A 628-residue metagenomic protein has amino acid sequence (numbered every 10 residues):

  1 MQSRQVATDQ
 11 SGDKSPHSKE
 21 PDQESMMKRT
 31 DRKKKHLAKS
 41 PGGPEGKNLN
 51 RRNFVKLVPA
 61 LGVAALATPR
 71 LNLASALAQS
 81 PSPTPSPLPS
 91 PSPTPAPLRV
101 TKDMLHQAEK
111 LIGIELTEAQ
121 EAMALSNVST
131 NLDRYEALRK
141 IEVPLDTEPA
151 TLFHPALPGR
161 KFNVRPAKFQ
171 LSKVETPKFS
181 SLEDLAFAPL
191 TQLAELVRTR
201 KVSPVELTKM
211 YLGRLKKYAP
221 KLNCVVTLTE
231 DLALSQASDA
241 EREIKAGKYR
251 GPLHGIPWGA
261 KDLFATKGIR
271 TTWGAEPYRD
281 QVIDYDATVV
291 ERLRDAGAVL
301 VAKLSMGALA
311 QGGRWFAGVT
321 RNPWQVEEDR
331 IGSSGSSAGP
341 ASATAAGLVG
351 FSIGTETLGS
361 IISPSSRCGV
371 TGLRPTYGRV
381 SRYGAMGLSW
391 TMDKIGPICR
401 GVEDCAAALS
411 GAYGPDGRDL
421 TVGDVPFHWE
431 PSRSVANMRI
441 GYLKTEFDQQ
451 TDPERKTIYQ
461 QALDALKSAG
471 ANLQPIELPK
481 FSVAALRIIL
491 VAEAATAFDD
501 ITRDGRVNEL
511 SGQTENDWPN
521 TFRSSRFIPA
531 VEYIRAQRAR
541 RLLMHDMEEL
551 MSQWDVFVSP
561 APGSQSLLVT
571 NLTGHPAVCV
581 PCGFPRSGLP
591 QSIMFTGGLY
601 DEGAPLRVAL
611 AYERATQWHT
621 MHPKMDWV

Functional and structural regions predicted by a protein language model:
M1-T8, H17-L49: N-terminal secretory signal peptides
K28, R32-K35, K39, N48-S235 (+4 more regions): An N-terminal boundary/leader segment
L171-A186, L253-W273, P431-K444, I488-M544 (+2 more regions): Short helix-loop capping/hinge segments that flank enzyme active sites or metal/cofactor-binding pockets
L171-E175, T371-T457, D504, A615-V628: A short helix-breaking turn/cap at a secondary-structure junction
R200, G255, K261, D295 (+9 more regions): Glycine-rich, small-residue loops and helix-cap segments that act as flexible hinges at active-site edges
K201, E206-L212, S238, P453-E477 (+2 more regions): Acyltransferase
C224-W273: N-terminal, positively charged, Ser/Thr/Ala/Gly-biased leader segments that form transit/presequence-like amphipathic
L253-I395, L443-T445, A484, A492 (+1 more regions): Short glycine/serine-rich loop/turn segments
